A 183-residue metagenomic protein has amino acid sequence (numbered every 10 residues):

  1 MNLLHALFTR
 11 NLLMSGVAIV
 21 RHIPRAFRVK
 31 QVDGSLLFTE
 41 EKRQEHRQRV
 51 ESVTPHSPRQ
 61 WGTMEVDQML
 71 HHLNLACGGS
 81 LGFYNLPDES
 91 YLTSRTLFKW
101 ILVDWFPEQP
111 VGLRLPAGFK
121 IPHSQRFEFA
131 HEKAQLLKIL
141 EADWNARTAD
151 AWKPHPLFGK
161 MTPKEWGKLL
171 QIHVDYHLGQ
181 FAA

Functional and structural regions predicted by a protein language model:
M1-S15: N-terminal secretory signal peptides and thylakoid transit peptides that target proteins across membranes
L12-R49: Extreme N-terminal tail/first-helix region
H22-V32, F83-L136: Short, helix-capping/interhelical loops that line the mouth of catalytic, cofactor-, or ligand-binding pockets
F38-E41, V53-W61: Short, Lys/Arg-rich flexible segments
E40, L136-L140, Q171: Membrane-proximal intrinsically disordered regions of secretory-pathway and membrane-system proteins
H56-D104, W152-A183: Short, contiguous alpha-helical
P58, P110, L136-P154: Conserved, structured core segments of small domains
R114-I121, A149-M161: Short helix/strand-capping connector loops at secondary-structure junctions
